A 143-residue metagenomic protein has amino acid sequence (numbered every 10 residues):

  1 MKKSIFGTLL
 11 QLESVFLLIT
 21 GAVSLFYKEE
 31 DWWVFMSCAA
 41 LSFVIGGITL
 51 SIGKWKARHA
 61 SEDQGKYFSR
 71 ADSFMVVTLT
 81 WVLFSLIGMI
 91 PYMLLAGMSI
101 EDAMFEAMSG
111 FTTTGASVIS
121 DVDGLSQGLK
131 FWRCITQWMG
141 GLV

Functional and structural regions predicted by a protein language model:
M1-V143: Membrane-proximal intracellular helices of multi-pass ion channels
